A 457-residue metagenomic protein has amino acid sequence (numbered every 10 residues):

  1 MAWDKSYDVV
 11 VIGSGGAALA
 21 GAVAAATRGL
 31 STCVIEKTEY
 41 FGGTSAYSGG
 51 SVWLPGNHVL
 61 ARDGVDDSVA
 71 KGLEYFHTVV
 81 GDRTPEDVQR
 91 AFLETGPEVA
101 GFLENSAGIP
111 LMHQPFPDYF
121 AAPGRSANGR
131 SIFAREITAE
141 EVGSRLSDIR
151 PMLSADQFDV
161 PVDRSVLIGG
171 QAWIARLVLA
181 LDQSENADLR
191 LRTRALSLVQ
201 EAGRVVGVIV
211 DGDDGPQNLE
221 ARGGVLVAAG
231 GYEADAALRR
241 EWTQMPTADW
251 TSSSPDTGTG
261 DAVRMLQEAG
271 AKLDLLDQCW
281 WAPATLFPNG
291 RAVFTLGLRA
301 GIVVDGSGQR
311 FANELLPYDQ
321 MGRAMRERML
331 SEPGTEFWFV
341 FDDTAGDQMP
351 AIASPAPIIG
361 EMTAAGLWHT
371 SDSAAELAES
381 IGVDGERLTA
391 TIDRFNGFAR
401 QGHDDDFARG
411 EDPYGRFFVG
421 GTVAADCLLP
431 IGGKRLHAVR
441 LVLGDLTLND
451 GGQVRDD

Functional and structural regions predicted by a protein language model:
V9-V34: N-terminal Rossmann-like FAD-binding beta1-loop-alpha1 element of flavoenzymes
T27-Y47: Glycine-rich FAD pyrophosphate-binding loop
L54-F92: Glycine-rich active-site loop/strand segments that organize a redox cofactor
F76-G81, D87-G96, A107-I109, P115 (+1 more regions): N-terminal leader/propeptide and maturation segments of large enzyme subunits in energy/redox metabolism and hydrolases
L93-D214, A236-A237, I392, A399-V423 (+1 more regions): Conserved redox-cofactor binding core of oxidoreductases
A122, T259, V263-M265, A271-V383 (+1 more regions): An anion/pyrophosphate-binding glycine-rich loop and adjacent beta-alpha core in soluble alpha-beta enzymes
I168, G212-L286, G290: Glycine-rich loop(s) and the adjacent beta-strand/alpha-helix scaffold that form part
L441-D457: FAD-binding beta-loop-beta segment adjacent to the flavin cofactor pocket
